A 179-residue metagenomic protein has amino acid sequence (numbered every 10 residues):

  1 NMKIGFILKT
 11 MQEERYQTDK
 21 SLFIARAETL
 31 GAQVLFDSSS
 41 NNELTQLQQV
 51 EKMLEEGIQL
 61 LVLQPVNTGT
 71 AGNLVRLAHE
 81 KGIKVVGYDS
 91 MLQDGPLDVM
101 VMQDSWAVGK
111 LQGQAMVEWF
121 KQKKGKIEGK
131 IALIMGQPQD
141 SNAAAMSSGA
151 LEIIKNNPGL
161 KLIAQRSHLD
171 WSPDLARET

Functional and structural regions predicted by a protein language model:
N1-T179: A residue-level marker of the well-folded mature domains of exported/periplasmic proteins
